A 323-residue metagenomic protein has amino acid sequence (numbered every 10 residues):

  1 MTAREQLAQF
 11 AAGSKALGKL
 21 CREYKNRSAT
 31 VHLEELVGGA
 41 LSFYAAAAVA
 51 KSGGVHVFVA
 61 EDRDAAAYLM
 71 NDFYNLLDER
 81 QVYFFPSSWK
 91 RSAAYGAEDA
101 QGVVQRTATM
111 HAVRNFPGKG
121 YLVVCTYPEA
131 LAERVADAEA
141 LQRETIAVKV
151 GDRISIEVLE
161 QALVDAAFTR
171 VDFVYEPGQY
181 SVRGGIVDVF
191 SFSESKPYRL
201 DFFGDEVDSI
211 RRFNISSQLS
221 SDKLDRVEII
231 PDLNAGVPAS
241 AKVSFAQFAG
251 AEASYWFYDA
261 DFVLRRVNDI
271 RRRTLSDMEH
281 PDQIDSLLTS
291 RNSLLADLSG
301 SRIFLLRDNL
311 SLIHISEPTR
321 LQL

Functional and structural regions predicted by a protein language model:
M1-L312, S316, R320-L323: ASCE RecA-like P-loop NTPase motor cores that couple ATP hydrolysis to mechanical translocation on nucleic acids
